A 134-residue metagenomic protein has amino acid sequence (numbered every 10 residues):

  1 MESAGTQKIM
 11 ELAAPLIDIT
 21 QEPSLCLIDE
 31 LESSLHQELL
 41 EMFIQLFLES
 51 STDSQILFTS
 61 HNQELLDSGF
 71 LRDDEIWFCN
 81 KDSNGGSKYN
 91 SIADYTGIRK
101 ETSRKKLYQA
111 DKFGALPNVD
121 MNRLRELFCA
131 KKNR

Functional and structural regions predicted by a protein language model:
M1-I17, L31-L35: Conserved ABC ATPase signature
K8-I9, P23-S24, Q55: Conserved active-site beta-strand-loop modules that form the wall/rim of enzyme catalytic pockets and either contain
L16-S24: Short basic/glycine-enriched coil/helix segment immediately N-terminal to the Walker B
H36-E41: Short alpha-helix of the ABC ATPase nucleotide-binding domain corresponding to the H-loop/switch region
M42-R134: C-terminal lobe/lid and adjacent interdomain/linker elements of RecA-like ASCE P-loop ATPase modules
